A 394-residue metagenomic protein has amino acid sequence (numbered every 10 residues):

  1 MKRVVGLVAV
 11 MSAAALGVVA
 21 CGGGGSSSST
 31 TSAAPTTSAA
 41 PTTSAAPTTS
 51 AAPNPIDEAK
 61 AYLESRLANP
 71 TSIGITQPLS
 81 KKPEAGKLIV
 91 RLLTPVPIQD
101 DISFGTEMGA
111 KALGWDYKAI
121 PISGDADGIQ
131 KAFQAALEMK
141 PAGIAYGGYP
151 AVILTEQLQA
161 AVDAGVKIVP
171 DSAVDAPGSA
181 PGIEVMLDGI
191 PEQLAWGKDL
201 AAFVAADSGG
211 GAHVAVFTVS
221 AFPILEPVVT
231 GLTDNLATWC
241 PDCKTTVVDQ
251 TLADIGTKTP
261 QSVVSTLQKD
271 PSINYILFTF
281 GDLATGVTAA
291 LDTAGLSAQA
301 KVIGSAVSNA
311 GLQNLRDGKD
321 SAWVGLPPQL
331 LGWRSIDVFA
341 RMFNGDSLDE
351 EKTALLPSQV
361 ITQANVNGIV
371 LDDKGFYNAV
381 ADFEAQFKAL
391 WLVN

Functional and structural regions predicted by a protein language model:
V18-S32: Bacterial lipoprotein signal-peptidase II cleavage site
A39, A45, A51-G86, W239 (+1 more regions): Hinge/cleft segment of the Venus flytrap/periplasmic-binding protein
S50-L79, P83-G105, G109, L113 (+4 more regions): Extracytoplasmic "Venus flytrap"
A51-A52, L154-A195, D199, H213 (+2 more regions): Flexible loop/hinge segments that line or gate small-molecule binding clefts
G74-I75, I129, M186-V214, E226-P227 (+3 more regions): Hydrophobic alpha-helical segments within soluble ligand-binding/sensing domains
I89-T94, T106-M108, A195-D249, F339-D373: An alpha-beta-alpha
I144-D163, L232, L252-N314: Hydrophobic alpha-helical
A298-I361: Flexible loop/turn connectors
